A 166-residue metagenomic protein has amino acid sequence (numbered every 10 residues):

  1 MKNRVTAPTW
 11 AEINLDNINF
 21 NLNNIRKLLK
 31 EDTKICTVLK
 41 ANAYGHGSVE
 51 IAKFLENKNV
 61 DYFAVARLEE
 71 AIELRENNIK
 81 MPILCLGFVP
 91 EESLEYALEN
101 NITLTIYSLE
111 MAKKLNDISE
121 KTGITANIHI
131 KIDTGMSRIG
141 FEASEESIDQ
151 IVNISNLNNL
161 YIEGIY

Functional and structural regions predicted by a protein language model:
M1-N3: Short, basic/glycine-rich phosphate-binding loops at helix/coil junctions that contact nucleotide phosphates
V5, T9-E12, F20, T33-Y166: Active-site-proximal beta-alpha core segment in soluble small-molecule metabolic enzymes
I18-N21, I25: Alpha-helical packing segments of well-folded alpha/beta enzyme cores
